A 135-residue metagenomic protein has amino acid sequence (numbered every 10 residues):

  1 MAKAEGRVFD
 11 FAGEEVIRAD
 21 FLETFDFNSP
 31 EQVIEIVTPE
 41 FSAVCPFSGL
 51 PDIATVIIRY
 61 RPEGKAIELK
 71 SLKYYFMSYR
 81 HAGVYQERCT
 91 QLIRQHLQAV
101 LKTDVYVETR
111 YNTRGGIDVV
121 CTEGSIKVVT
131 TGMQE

Functional and structural regions predicted by a protein language model:
M1-E135: N-terminal intrinsically disordered, cationic/polar leader segments that include organellar targeting peptides
